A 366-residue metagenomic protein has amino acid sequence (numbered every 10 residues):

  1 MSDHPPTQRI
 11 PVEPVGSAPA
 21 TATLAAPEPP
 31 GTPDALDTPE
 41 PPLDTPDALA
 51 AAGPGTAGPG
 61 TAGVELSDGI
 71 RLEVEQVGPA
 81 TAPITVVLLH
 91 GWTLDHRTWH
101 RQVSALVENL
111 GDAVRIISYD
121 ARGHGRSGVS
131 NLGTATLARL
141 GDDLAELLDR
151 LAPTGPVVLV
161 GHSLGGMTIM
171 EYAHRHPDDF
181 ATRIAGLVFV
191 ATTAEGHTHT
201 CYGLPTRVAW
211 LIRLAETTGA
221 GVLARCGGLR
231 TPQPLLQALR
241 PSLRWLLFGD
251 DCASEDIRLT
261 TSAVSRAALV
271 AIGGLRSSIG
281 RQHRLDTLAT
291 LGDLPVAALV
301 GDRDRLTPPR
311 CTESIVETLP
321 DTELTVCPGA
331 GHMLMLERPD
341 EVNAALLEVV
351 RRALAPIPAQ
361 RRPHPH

Functional and structural regions predicted by a protein language model:
S67, R115-M167, E171-R183, T200 (+1 more regions): Active-site loop/oxyanion-hole signature of alpha/beta-hydrolase fold enzymes
I70-V129, L147: Conserved HGGG/HGGXW glycine-rich cap/lid loop of the alpha/beta-hydrolase fold
G91-D95, S163, T193: Active-site glycine-rich loops that stabilize anionic/oxyanionic intermediates across multiple enzyme folds
H174, D178-G227: Flexible "cap/lid" loop of the alpha/beta hydrolase fold
T198, A224-T290: Conserved alpha/beta-hydrolase catalytic His-Asp/Glu region
L291-G292, A298-V300, D304: Short beta-strand/loop motif that positions the catalytic acidic residue of the alpha/beta-hydrolase fold
R305-C311: Conserved alpha/beta-hydrolase "acid-adjacent" motif
P320-H366: Catalytic active-site module of serine/aspartate enzymes centered on a nucleophile-bearing elbow/loop
